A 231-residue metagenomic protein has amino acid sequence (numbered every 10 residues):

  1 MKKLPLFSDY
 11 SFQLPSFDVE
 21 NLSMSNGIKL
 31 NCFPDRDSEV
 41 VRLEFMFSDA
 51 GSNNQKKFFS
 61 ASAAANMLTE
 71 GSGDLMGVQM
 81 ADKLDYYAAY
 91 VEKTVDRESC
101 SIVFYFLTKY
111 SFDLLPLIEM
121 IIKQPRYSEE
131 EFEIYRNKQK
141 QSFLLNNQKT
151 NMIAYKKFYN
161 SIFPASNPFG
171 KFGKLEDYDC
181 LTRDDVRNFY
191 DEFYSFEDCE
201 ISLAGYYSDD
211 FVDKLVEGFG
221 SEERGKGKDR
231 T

Functional and structural regions predicted by a protein language model:
M1-L6, Q79-R230: Charge-rich, well-structured scaffold segments of protease-associated domains
M1-V40: N- or domain-start disorder-to-order transition segments that initiate the globular core
F17-V19, S25, S38-R42, S60 (+3 more regions): Extracytoplasmic
I28-G51, K56-F58, D198, G225-T231: His/Glu-based metal-binding/catalytic segments typifying zinc-dependent metallopeptidases
D37, S72, Y206-S208: Short, glycine/serine-rich, charged loops/turns that create anion-binding and catalytic segments at active sites
L43-S60, Q141-K157: N-terminal short leaders/motifs
E44-Y105: M16/MPP (pitrilysin/insulinase) zinc-metallopeptidase core fold and M16-derived inactive scaffolds
